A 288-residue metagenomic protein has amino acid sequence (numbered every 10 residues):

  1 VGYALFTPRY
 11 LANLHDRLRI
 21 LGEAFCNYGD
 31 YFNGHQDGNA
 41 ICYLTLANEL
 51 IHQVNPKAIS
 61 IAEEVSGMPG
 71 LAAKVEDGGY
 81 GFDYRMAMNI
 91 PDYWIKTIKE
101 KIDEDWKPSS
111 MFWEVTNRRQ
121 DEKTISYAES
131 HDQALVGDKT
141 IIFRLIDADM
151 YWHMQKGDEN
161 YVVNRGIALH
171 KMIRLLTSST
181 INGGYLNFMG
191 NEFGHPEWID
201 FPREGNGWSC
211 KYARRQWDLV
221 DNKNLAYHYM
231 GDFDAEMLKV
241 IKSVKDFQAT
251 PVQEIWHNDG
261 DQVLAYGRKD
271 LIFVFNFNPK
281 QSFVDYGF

Functional and structural regions predicted by a protein language model:
V1-D16: Short acidic catalytic loops
G2, G22-E204, W208-A213, K242-Y286: Conserved alpha/beta catalytic core and glycan-binding cleft of carbohydrate-active enzymes
Y212-D246: Catalytic cores of secreted or luminal carbohydrate-active enzymes
